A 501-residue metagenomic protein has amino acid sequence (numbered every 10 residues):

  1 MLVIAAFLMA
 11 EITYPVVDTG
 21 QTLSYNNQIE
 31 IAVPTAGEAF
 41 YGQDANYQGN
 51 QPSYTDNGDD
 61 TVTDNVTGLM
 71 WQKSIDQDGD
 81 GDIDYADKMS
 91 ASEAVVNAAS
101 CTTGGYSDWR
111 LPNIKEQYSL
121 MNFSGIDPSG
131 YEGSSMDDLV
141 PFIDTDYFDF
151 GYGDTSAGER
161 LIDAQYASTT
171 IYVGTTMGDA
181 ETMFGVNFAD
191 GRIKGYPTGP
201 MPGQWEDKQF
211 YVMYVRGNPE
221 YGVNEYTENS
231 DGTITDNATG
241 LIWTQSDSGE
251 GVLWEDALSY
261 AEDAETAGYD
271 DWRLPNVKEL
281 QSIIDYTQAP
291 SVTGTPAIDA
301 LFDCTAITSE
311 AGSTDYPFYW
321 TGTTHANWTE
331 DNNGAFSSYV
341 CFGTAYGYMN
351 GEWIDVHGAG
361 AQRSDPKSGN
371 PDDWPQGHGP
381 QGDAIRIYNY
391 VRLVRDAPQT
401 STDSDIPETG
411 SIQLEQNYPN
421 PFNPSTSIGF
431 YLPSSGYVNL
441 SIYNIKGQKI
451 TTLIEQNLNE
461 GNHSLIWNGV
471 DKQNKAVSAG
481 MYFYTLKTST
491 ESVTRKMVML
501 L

Functional and structural regions predicted by a protein language model:
M1-I12: Sec-dependent, cleavable N-terminal signal peptides
A10-R110, K115-W272, K278-T400: Glycine-aromatic-enriched surface loops/turns that form tight recognition elements
N65, N237, N444-I445, D471-K472: Short, acidic, Ser/Thr-enriched surface-loop or helix-capping motifs
G68, G240, N417, Y443-I450 (+1 more regions): Short, glycine-anchored, charge-dense loop/turn motifs used at functional sites
L69, L241, Q448-K449, N462 (+2 more regions): Residue-level signal for well-ordered, solvent-exposed loop/turn and beta-edge residues enriched in charged/polar side
Q72, T244, T451-I454, S478: A structural microfeature
D405-Y418, F422-N444, T452-E455, S464-W467: Glycine-centered coil/turn sites that cap beta-strands in beta-rich domains
Q456, E460, L465-I466, K475-L501: C-terminal tail/sorting-segment detector
